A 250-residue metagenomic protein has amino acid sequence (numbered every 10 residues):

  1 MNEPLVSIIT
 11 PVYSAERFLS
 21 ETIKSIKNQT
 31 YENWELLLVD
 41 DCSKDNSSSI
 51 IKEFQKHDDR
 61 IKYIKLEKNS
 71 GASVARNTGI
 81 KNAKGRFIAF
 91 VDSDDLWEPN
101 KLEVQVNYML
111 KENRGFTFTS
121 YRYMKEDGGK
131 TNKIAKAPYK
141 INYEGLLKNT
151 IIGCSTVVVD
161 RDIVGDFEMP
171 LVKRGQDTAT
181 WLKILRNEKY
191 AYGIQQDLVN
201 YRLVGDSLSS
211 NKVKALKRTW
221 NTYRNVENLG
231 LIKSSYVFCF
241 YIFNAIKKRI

Functional and structural regions predicted by a protein language model:
M1-K27: N-proximal low-complexity "stem/linker" segments adjacent to membrane-targeting elements
P4-S7, E35, A179: Cell-envelope/extracellular polymer assembly enzymes that use nucleotide-activated donors
F18-S20, D45-E53, L96, N100: Acidic helix N-cap motif at the loop->helix transition within catalytic regions of sugar-transfer enzymes
S25, E32, D40-S49, K68 (+1 more regions): A conserved acidic beta->alpha catalytic loop
L66-A83, V104: Glycine-rich, basic loop-to-helix element that forms the pyrophosphate-binding segment of sugar-nucleotide handling
K81, A137-K214, T222: Conserved nucleotide-sugar donor-binding catalytic segment
I88: Short aromatic/hydrophobic "clamp" motif used to bind/position activated sugar donors
N100-T131: Conserved donor NDP-sugar-binding/catalytic core segment of glycosyltransferases
